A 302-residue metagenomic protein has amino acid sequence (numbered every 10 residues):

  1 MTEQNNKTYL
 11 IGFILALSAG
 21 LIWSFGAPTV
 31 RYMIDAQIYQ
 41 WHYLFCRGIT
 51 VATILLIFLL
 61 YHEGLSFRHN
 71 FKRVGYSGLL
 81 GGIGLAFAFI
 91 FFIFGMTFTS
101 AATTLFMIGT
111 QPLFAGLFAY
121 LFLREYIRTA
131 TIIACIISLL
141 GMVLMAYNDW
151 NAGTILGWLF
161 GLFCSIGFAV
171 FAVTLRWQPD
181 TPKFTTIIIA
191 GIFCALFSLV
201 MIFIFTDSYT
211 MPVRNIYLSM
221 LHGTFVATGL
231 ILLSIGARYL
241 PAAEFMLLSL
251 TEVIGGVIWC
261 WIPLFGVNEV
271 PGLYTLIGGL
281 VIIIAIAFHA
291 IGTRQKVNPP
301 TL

Functional and structural regions predicted by a protein language model:
M1-C46, I83, W150-W177, L218-S219 (+2 more regions): Glycine-/small-residue-enriched transmembrane alpha-helix faces in small-molecule transporters and effluxers
T2-E3, G48, Y147-N148, L250-L302: C-terminal-most transmembrane helix of multi-pass membrane proteins
T2-N5, V51-K72, S138-G153, F193-I216 (+2 more regions): Membrane-interface helix-cap regions at the ends of transmembrane helices in multi-pass membrane proteins
S24, P28, G82, A86 (+10 more regions): Hydrophobic/small/kink-forming positions within alpha-helical transmembrane segments of polytopic membrane proteins
A27, L59-A102, M142-M145, T224-L240: Specific transmembrane alpha-helical segments of multi-pass solute transporters/efflux pumps, especially DMT/EamA
A36-F87, F114, G167-F171, I188-F205 (+1 more regions): Transmembrane alpha-helices of multi-pass small-molecule transport proteins
C46, T104-T110, L175-C194, A227-I262: Helix-helix packing/entry segments at the starts of transmembrane helices
L55, F118, I127-Y147, I166 (+2 more regions): Hydrophobic transmembrane alpha-helices of multi-pass small-molecule transport proteins
